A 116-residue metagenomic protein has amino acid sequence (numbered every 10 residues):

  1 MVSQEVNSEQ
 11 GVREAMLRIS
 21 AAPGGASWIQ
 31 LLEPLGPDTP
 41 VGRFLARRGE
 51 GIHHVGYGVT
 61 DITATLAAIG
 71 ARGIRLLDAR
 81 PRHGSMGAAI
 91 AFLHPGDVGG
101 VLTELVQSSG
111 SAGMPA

Functional and structural regions predicted by a protein language model:
M1-A26, A64-A67, A71-A79, G84-S85 (+1 more regions): Core segments of cupin and vicinal oxygen chelate
L17, G24-L32, V41, I52 (+3 more regions): Short, structured motif recognition centered on aromatic/hydrophobic residues
P34-P37, S108-G110: Short, solvent-exposed aromatic-acidic interface loops
D38-T39, G84: Serine-centered coil/turn micro-motif
P40-R43, M114-A116: A short, polar/proline- and glycine-enriched secondary-structure boundary/capping micro-motif
F44-R72, D78: Mid-chain, well-packed structural core segment of small domains
P81-A89, G96, V101, V106-A116: Structural preference for solvent-exposed beta-strand-turn elements and adjacent flexible terminal/loop segments within
